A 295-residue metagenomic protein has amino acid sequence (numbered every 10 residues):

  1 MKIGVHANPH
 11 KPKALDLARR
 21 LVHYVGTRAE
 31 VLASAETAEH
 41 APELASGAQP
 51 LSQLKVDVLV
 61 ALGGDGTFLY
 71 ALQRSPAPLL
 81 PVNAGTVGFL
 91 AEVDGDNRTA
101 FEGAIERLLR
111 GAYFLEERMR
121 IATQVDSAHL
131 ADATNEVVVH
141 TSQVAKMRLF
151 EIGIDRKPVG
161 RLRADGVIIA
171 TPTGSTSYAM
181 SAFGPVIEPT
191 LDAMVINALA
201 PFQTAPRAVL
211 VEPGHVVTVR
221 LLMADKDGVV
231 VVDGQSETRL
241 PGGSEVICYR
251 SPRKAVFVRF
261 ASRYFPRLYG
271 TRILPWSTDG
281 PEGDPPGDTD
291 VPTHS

Functional and structural regions predicted by a protein language model:
M1-V58, L62, G95-F114, V125-A131: ATP/NTP phosphate-donor binding region
N8, V60, N83, V137 (+1 more regions): A residue-level signal for conserved active-site and pocket-lining positions in enzyme catalytic cores
H10, D65-T67, G85-V87, T173-S175: Short glycine-rich anion-binding loops that position phosphate/pyrophosphate groups of nucleotides and phosphorylated
A14-L15, G66-A71, T176-S181: Short glycine/serine/threonine-rich phosphate/pyrophosphate-binding segments that cradle anionic phosphate groups
Q73-G85: Gly/Ser-rich helix-loop-strand patches that form or flank binding pockets for ribonucleotide-derived cofactors
G85-D165: Catalytic core of DAGKc-family lipid kinases
D126, A131, V139, V144 (+2 more regions): ATP/nucleoside-binding phosphotransfer catalytic cores, i.e., glycine-rich phosphate-binding loops
K157-A205: Gly/Ser/Thr-rich active-site loops/lids in small-molecule metabolic enzymes that frequently grip phosphoryl groups
